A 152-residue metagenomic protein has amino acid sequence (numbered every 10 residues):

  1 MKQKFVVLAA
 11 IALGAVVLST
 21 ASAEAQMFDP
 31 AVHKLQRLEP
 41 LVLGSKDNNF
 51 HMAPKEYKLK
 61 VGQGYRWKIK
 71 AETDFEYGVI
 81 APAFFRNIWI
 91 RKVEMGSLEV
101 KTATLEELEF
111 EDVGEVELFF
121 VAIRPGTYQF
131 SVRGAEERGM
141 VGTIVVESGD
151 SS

Functional and structural regions predicted by a protein language model:
M1-A9: Bacterial N-terminal signal peptides that target proteins for export
A15-A23: C-terminal segment of classical bacterial N-terminal signal peptides
Q26-L35, A103-S152: Extracellular/periplasmic metallocenter environments
A31-R66: N-terminal edge beta-strand
P54-A83, V116-R124: Beta-strand cores of secreted/periplasmic/IMS beta-sandwich domains, seen most often in copper-related folds
F84-F85, V146: Short, surface-exposed beta-strand/strand-loop-strand elements in extracellular ectodomains
F85-G96, S152: Short aromatic-acidic-glycine turn motif
G96-A103: Short beta-strand and strand-turn-strand segments in soluble, beta-rich domains
